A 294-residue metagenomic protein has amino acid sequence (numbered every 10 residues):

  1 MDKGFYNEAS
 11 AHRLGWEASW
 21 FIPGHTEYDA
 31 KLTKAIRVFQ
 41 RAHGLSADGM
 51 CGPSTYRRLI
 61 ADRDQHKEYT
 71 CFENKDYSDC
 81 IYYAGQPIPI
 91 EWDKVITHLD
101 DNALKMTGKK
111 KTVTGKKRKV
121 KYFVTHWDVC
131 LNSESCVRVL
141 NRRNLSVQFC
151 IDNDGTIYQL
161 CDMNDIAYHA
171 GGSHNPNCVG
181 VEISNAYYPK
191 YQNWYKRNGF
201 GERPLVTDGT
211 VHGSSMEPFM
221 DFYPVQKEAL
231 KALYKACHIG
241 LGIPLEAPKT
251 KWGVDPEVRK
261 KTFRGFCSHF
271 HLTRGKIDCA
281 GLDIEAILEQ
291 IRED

Functional and structural regions predicted by a protein language model:
M1-D62: Short acidic, glycine/serine/threonine-rich helix-capping segments at coil-helix boundaries
D2, A9-S10, A42, K67 (+4 more regions): Catalytic-site microenvironment of enzymes that process N-acetyl-hexosamine-containing cell-wall polysaccharides
F21, Y122, Q148, R264-G265: Beta-sheet entry/capping signal
A35-S46, R58-Q65, V139, S184-Y187 (+3 more regions): Structured segments of extracytoplasmic/periplasmic soluble domains in secreted or envelope-associated proteins
D62, T70-A84, Y191-D294: Basic/polar, cationic surfaces and motifs that engage anionic cell-wall and phosphate/carboxylate ligands
P89: Catalytic phosphate/metal-binding cores of nucleic-acid and nucleotide-processing enzymes, i.e., regions that mediate
W92-I239, I243: Active-site-adjacent loop/helix surface patches within enzyme catalytic domains that shape the substrate-binding cleft
